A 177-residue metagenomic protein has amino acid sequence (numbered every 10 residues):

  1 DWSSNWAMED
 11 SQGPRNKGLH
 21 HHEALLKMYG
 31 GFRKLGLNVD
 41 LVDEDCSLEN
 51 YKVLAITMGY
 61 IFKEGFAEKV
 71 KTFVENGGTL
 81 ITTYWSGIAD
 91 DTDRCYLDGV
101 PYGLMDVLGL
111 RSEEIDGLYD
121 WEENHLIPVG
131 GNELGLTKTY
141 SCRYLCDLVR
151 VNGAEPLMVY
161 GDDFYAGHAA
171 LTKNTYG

Functional and structural regions predicted by a protein language model:
D1-G177: Carbohydrate-binding surfaces of carbohydrate-active enzymes
